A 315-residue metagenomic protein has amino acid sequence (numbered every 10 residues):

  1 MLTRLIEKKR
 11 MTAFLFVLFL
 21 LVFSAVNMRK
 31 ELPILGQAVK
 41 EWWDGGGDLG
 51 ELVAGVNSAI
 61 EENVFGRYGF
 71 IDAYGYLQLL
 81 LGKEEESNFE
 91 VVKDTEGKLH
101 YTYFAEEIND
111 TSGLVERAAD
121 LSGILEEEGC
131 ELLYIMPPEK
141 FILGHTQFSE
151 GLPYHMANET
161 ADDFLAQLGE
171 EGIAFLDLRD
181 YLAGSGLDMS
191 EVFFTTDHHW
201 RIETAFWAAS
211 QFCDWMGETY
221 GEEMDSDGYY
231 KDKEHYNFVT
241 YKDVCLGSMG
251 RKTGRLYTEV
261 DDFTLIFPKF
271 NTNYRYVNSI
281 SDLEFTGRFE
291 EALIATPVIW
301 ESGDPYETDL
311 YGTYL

Functional and structural regions predicted by a protein language model:
M1-L315: Extracellular glycan-modifying ectodomains
